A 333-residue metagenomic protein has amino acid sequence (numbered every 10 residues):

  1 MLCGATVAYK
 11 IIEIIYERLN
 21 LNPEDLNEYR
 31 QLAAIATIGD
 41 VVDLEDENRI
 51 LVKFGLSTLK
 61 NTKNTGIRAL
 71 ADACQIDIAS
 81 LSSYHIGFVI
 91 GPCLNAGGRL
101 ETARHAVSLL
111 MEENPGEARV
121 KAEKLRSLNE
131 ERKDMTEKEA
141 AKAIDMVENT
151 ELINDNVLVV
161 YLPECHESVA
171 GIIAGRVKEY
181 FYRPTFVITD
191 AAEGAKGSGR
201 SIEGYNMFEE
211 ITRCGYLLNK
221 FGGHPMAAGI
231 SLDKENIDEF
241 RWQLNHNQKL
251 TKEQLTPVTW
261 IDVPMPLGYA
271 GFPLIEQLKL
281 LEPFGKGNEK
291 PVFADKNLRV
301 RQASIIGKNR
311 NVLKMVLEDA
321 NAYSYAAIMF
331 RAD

Functional and structural regions predicted by a protein language model:
M1-L2: Histidine/acidic-residue-rich, glycine-tolerant segments that coordinate divalent metal ions
Y16-E239, W260, P264, I306-G307: Hydrophobic helix-and-loop "lid/oligomerization" segment in the mid-to-C-terminal part of catalytic domains
G215-N219, H246-E253: A common structural junction motif
Q248-T259, G285: Intein/HINT protein-splicing elements and their conserved insertion hotspots or analogous self-processing inserts
L255-P264, A270: Upstream accessory/linker segments immediately N-terminal to the RecA-like ATPase cores of bacterial MutS and a subset
P266-D319: Long, low-complexity segments enriched in small/aliphatic residues
A322-D333: Beta-strand/loop nucleic-acid-binding surfaces
